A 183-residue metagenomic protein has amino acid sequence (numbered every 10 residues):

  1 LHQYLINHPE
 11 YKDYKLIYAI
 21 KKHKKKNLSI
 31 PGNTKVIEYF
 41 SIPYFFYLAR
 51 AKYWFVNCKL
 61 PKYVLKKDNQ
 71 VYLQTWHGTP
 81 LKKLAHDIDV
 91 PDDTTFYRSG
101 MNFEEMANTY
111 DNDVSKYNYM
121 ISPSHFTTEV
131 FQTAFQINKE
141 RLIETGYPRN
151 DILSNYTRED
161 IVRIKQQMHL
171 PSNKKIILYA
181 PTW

Functional and structural regions predicted by a protein language model:
L1, L178-Y179: Short hydrophobic beta-strand segments
L1-N155: Active-site and donor-binding regions of nucleotide-sugar-utilizing enzymes
T157-L178: Nucleotide-sugar donor-binding and catalytic loop/hinge architecture of NDP-sugar-dependent glycosyltransferases
P181-W183: Acidic, glycine-rich loop-and-beta core segments that form the ion-binding/anion-interacting portion of active sites
